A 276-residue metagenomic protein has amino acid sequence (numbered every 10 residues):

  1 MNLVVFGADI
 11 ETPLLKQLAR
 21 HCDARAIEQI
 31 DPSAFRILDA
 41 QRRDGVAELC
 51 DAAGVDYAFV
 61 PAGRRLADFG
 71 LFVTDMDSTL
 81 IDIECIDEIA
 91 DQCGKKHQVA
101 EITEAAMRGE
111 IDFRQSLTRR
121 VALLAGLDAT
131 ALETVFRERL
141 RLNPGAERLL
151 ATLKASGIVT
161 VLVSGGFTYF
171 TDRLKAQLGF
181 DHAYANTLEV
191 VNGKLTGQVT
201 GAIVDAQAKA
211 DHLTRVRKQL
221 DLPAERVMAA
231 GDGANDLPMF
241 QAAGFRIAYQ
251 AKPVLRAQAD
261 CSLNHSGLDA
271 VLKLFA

Functional and structural regions predicted by a protein language model:
M1-T74: Non-catalytic pre-domain segments flanking phosphatase-related domains
E11, R43, I86, K96 (+3 more regions): Alpha-helix N-cap/helix-start and coil->helix boundary motif
T12, L80-I83, K96, E110-R114 (+4 more regions): Electropositive phosphate-/nucleotide-binding environments in soluble metabolic enzymes
R64-I111: Active-site neighborhood of HAD-like aspartate-dependent phosphohydrolases
R119-L124, R141: Long, charge-rich alpha-helical interaction segments
A122, A129-T130: Cytosolic catalytic headpiece of P-type ATPases
A131-A276: C-terminal cap/substrate-recognition subdomain and adjoining C-terminal extension of metal-dependent phosphatase-like
